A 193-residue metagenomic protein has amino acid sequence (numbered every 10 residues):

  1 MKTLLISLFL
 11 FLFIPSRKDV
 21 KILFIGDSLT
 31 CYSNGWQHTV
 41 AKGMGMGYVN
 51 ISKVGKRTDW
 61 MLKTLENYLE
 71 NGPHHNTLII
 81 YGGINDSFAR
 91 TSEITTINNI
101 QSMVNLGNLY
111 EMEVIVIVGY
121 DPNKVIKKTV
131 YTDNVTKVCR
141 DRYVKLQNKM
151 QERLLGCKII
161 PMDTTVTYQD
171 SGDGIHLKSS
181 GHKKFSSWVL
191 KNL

Functional and structural regions predicted by a protein language model:
T3-L12: Sec-dependent N-terminal signal peptides
K18-V20, N76, I117-G119, R140 (+3 more regions): Catalytic phosphate/metal-binding cores of nucleic-acid and nucleotide-processing enzymes, i.e., regions that mediate
D19-S102, H176: Conserved SGNH/GDSL esterase-like catalytic core that processes O-acyl groups on lipids and polysaccharides
Y32-N34, D86-T91, K124-T129, Y168-S171: Extracytoplasmic/secreted cell-surface and envelope-processing proteins
Y48, M61-L65, L155, D170-L193: Histidine-centered active-site loop/cap adjacent to the catalytic His in serine esterases/O-acetyl transfer systems
L109-V114: A short helix->loop->beta-strand "cap" motif at the edges of active sites that frequently abuts
K124-D163, S179, K184: Substrate-gating cap/lid alpha-helix
